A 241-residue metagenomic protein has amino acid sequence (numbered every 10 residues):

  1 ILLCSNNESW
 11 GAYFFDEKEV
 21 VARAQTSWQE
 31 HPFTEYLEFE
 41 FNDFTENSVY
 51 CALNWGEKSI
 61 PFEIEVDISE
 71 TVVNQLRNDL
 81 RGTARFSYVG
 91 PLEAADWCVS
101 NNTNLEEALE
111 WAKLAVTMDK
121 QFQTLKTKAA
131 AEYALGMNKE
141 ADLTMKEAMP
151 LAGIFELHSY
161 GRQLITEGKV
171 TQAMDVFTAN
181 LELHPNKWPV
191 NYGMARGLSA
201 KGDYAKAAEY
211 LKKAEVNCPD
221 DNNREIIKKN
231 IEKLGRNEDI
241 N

Functional and structural regions predicted by a protein language model:
I1-F86, E107, L114, M118-D119 (+1 more regions): Long, contiguous interaction/recruitment modules in multidomain scaffold/adaptor proteins
Y88, F122-Q123, G153-L157, V170 (+2 more regions): Helix-start (N-cap) detector for alpha-helical repeat units in TPR-like alpha-solenoids, especially tetratricopeptide
E93, T127, S159, G193 (+1 more regions): Canonical tetratricopeptide repeat
D96-W97, A130, R162-Q163, R196: Residue-level recognition of tetratricopeptide repeat
N101-N102, L135, E167, K201 (+1 more regions): Structural motif corresponding to the intra-repeat A-B loop/turn of tetratricopeptide repeats
V116-T117, M149-P150, T178-L183, V216: Conserved structural position within tetratricopeptide repeats
